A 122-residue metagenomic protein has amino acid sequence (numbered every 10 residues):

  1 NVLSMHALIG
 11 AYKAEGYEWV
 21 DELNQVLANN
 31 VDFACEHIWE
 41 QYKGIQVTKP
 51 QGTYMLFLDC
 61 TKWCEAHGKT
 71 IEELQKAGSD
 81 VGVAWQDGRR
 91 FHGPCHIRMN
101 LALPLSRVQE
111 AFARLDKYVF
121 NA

Functional and structural regions predicted by a protein language model:
N1-A122: PLP-dependent class I/II
